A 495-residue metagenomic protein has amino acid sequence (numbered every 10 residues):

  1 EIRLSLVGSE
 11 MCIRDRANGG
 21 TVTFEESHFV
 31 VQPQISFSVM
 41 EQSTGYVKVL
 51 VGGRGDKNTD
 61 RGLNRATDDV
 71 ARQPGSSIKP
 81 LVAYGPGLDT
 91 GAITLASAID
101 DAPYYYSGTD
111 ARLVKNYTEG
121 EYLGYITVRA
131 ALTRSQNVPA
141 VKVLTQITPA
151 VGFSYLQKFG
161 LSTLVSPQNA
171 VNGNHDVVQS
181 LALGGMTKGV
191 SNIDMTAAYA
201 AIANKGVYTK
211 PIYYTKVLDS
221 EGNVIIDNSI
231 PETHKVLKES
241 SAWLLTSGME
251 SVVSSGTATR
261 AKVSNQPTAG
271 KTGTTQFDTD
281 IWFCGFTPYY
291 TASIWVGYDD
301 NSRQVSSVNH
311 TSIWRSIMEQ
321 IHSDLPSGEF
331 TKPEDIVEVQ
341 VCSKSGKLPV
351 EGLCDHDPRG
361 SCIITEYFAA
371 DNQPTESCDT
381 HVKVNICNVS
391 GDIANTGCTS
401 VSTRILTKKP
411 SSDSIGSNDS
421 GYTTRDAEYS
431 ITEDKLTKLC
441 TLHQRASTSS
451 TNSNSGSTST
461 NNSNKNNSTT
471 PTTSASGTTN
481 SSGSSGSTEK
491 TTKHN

Functional and structural regions predicted by a protein language model:
R3, S9-E10, R14-E41, L50-V51 (+2 more regions): A penicillin-recognizing enzyme superfamily signal
V30-I35, N58-L81, A96-I99, I126 (+1 more regions): Short active-site loop at a secondary-structure junction that contains or immediately precedes the catalytic residue(s)
G45, Q73-I99, A131, A198-I202 (+3 more regions): Active-site SXXK
I78, L88-S107, P149-V151, G206-V217 (+1 more regions): Short, well-structured active-site flanking segments
I93-G152, V178, S220-S251: Conserved catalytic neighborhood of penicillin-recognizing serine enzymes
R112-Y117, T148-M195: Mid-domain, small-residue-enriched loop/turn segments at the edges of structured enzyme/sensor domains
V339-N454: Low-complexity, Gly/Ser/Thr/Pro-rich intrinsically disordered linker/tail segments
R445-N495: Ser/Thr/Gly/Pro-rich low-complexity, disordered linker/stalk segments of secreted and cell-surface proteins
